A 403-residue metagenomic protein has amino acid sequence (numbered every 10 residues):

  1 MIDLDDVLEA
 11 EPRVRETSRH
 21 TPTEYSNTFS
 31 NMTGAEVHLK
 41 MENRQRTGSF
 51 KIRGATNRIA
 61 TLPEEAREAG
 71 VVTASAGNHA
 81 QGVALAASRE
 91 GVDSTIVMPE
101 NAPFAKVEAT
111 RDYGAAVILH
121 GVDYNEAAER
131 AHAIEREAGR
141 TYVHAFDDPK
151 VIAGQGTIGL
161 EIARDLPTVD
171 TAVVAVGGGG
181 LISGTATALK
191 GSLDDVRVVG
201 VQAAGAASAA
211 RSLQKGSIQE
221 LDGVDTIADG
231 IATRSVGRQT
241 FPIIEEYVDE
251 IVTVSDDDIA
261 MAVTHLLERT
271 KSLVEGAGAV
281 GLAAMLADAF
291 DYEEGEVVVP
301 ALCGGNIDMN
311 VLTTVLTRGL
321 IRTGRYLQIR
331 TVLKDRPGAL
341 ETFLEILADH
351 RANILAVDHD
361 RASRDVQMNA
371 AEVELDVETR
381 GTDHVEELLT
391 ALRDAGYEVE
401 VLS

Functional and structural regions predicted by a protein language model:
M1-S403: PLP-dependent amino-acid enzyme catalytic core
